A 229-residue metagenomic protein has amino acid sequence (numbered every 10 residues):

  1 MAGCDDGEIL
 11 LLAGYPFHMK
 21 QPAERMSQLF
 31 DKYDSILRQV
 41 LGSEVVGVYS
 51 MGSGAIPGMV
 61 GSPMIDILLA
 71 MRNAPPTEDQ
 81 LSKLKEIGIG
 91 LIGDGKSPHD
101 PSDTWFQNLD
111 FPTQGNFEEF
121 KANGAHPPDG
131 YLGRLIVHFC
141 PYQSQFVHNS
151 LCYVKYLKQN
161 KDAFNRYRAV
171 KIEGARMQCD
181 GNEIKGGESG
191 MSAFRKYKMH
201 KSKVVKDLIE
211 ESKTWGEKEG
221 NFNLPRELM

Functional and structural regions predicted by a protein language model:
M1-Y49: Helical scaffold of the NTase/Pol beta-like nucleotidyltransferase catalytic core
I9-L12, M59-S62, D129, H148: Short, flexible turn/loop "capping" segments at secondary-structure junctions
Y15, P63-I67, G133-L135: Short amphipathic alpha-helical segments
Y15-R25, L68-R72, C152-L157: Short histidine-centered catalytic/ligand-binding loop motif
I36-E78: Active-site nucleotide-donor binding segment shared across nucleotidyl transfer reactions
D79-G88: Short amphipathic alpha-helices in soluble, non-transmembrane regions that often serve as interface/regulatory elements
G88-Q143: Conserved catalytic core of two-metal-ion nucleotidyltransferases
R134-M229: Catalytic cores of NTP-dependent nucleotidyl/adenyl transfer enzymes across multiple folds
